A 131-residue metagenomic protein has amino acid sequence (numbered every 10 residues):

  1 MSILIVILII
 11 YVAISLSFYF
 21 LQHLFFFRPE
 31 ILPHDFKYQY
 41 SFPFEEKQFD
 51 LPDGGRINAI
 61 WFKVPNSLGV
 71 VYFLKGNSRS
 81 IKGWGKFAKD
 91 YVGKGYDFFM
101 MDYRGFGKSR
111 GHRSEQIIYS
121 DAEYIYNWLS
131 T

Functional and structural regions predicted by a protein language model:
M1-I3, P43, V64-L68: Generic structural signal for short, solvent-exposed loop/turn connectors between secondary structure elements
M1-S2, P33, H112, S120: Serine/threonine-rich low-complexity intrinsically disordered regions
I3, I7-D50: An N-terminal hydrophobic leader/cap segment in hydrolases
P52-L129: Membrane-embedded segments
